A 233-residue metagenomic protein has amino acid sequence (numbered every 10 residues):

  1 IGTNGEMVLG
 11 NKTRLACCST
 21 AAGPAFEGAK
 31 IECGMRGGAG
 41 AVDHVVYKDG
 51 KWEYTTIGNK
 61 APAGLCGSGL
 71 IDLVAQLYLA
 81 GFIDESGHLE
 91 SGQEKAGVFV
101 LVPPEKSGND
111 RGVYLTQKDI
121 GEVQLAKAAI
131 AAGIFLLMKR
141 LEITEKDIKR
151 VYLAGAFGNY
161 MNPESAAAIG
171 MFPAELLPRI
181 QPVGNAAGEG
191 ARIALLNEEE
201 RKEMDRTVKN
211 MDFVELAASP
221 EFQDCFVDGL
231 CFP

Functional and structural regions predicted by a protein language model:
I1-G69, N162-G184: Glycine-rich phosphate-binding loop of actin/hexokinase-like ATP-binding domains
N11-T13, K30-I31, I143-T207: Catalytic phosphate/nucleotide-handling subdomain of diverse soluble enzymes
T13, T20, Y47-G50, N59 (+4 more regions): Generic secondary-structure signature for well-ordered alpha-helical cores
I71-A126: Gly/charged contiguous loops adjacent to phosphate- or pyrophosphate-bearing nucleotide/cofactor binding elements
E90-G97, D147-F157, T207-S219: A glycine-rich phosphate-binding loop feature that marks nucleotide/adenosyl-phosphate handling sites
Q124-K146: Phosphate/ATP-binding catalytic cores across multiple sugar-kinase/actin-like superfamilies, primarily ASKHA
I193-P233: Acidic, glycine/GT-rich loop-and beta-edge segments that sit at the periphery of enzyme/chaperone cores
